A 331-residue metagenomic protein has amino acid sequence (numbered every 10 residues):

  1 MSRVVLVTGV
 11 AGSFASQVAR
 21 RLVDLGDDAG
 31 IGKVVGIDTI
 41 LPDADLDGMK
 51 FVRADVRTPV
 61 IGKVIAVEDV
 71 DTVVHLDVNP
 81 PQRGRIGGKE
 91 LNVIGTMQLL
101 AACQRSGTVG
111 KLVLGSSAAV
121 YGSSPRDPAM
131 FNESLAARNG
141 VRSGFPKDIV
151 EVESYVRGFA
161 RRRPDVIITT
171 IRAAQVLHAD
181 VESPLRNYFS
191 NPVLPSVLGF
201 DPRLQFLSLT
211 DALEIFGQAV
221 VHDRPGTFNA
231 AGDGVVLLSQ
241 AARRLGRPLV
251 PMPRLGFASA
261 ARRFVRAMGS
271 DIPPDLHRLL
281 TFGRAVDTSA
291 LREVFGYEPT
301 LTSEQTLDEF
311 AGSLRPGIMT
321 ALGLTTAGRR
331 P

Functional and structural regions predicted by a protein language model:
S2-D28: N-terminal Rossmann NAD(P)H-binding glycine-rich loop of SDR-like oxidoreductase domains
A54-I94, R105, S123: NAD(P)H-binding glycine-rich loop region in Rossmannoid oxidoreductase-like domains and their noncatalytic homologs
G87-Q98, K147-D148, L207: Glycine-rich NAD(P)-binding loop of the Rossmann-fold in SDR/ketoreductase-type enzymes
Q98-G144: Conserved Rossmann-fold NAD(P)-dependent oxidoreductase catalytic core, especially the SDR/UDP-sugar
Y121, G144, V166-N187: Flexible, glycine-rich beta-alpha linker
V141-T169: Active-site Tyr-X1-5-Lys
D148-E151, S183-P184, V197-V220, P225-G226: Substrate-positioning beta->alpha
A212-D275, T288, D308-A311, G317-P331: Mid/C-terminal beta-alpha module of Rossmann-like enzyme folds, strongest in SDR-family dehydrogenases/epimerases
